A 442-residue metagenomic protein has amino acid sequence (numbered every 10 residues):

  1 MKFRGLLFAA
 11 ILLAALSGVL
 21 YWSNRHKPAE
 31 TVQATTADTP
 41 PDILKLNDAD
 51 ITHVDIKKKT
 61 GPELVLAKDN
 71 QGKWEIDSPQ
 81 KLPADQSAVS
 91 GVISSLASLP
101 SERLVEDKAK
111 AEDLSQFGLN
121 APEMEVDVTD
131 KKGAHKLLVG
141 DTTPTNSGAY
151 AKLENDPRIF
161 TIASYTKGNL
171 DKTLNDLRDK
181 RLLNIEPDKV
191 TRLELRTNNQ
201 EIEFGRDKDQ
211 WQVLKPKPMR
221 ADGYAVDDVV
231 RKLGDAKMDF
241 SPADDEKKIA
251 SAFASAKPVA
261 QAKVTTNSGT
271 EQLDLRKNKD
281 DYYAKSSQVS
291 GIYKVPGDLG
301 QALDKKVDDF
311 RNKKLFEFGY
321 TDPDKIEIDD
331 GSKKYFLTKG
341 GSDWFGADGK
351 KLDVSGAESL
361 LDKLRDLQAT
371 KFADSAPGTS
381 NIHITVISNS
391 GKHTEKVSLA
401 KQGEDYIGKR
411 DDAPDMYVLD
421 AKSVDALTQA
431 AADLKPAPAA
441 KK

Functional and structural regions predicted by a protein language model:
M1-K442: A short-motif feature that recognizes glycine-rich, charge-decorated loops that bind or process nucleotide phosphates
